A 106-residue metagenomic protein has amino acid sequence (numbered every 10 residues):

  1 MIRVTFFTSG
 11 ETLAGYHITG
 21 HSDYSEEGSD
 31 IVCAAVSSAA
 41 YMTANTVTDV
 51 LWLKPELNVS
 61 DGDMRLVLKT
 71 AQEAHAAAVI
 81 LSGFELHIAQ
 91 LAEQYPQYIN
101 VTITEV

Functional and structural regions predicted by a protein language model:
M1-I31, Y41, N45-V106: N-terminal intrinsically disordered, cationic/polar leader segments that include organellar targeting peptides
V32-V36: Short, conserved glycine- and acidic-residue-centered signature motifs in active-site or ligand-binding loops
